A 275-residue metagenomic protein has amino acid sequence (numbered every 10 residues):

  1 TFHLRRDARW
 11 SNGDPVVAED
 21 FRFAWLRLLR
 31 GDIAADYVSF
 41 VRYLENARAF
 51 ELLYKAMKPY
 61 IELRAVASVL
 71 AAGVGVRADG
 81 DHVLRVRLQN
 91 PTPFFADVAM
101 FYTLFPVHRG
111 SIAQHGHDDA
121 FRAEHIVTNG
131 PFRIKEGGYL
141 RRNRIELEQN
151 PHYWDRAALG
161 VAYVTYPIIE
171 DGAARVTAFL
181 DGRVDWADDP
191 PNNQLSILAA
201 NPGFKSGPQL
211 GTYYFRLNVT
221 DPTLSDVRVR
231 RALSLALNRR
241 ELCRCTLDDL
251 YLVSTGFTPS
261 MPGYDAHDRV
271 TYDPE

Functional and structural regions predicted by a protein language model:
T1-E45, R85, R175-A178, T223-S225: Aromatic- and charge-enriched surface segment that lines or borders ligand/interaction sites
T1-S11, Q89, D97, P208-D221: Periplasmic solute-binding protein
L4, V17-W25, P91, F95 (+8 more regions): Stable alpha-helical elements in mature extracytoplasmic
R9, L26-A34, P91-P93, M100 (+6 more regions): Sec-exported extracytoplasmic/periplasmic mature domains
D14, D36-Y37, F95-P106, R216-N218 (+1 more regions): A structural "hinge/loop" feature
L53-L63, A67-R77, D81-V83, R87-Y163 (+1 more regions): Gly/Pro-rich hinge or "lid" segments in bacterial periplasmic/extracellular proteins
K135-E148, T165-D221, R231, R240 (+1 more regions): Extracellular/periplasmic solute-recognition and catalytic clefts
L252-E275: Structural transition elements
